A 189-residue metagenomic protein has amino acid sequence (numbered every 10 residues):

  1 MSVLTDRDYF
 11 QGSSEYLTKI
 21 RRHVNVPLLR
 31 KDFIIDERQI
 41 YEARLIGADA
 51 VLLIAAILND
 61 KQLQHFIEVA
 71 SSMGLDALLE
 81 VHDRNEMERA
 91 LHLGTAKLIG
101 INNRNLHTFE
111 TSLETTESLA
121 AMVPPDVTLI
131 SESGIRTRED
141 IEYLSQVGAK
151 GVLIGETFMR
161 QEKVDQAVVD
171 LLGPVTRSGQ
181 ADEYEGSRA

Functional and structural regions predicted by a protein language model:
S2-L75, E86-L91, A96-L98, T116-L119: N-terminal active-site wall of soluble small-molecule enzyme domains
D6-D8, F33, A56, H82-R84 (+3 more regions): Active-site beta-loop-alpha junctions enriched in small/polar residues
S13-S14, L63-Q64, S112-L113, I141 (+1 more regions): Conserved strand-to-helix beginnings and helix N-cap segments that scaffold or border functional pockets
I35-G47, D83-G94, S131, I135-I154 (+1 more regions): Catalytic cores of alpha/beta
E42-Q62, G100-T108, V147-V168: Glycine-rich phosphate-binding active-site loops on the catalytic face of alpha/beta enzymes
A77-V81: Long, charge-dense, solvent-exposed interaction surfaces that engage phosphate-rich ligands
K97-Q146, V152-I154: Catalytic-face loop-and-helix region of soluble metabolic enzyme cores
S118-M122, S145, R160-A189: C-terminal helical cap(s) of enzyme catalytic domains, especially alpha/beta-barrels
